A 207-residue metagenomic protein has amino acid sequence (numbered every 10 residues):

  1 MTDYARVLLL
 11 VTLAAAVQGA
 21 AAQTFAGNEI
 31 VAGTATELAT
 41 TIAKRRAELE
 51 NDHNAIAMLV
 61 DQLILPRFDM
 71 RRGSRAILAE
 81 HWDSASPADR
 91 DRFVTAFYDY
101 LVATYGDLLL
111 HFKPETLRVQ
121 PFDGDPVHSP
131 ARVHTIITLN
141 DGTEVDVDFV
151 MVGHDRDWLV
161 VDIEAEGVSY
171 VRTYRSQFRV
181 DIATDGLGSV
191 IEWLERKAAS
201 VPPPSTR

Functional and structural regions predicted by a protein language model:
M1-R6: Positively charged n-region of N-terminal signal peptides that target proteins for export
V7-A16: Bacterial N-terminal signal peptides
V17-A21: N-terminal signal peptide c-region/cleavage motif recognized by signal peptidases
T24-Y105: Early exported N-terminus immediately downstream of N-terminal targeting peptides
F25, K44-A55, S84-A88, P114 (+6 more regions): Surface-exposed, polar/charged faces of alpha-helical domains in mature secreted/periplasmic/lumenal proteins
V102-V145, K197-R207: Surface-exposed, charged secondary-structure patches
E144-R172: Short beta-strand edge/turn micro-motifs at domain boundaries
D162-R207: Low-complexity, intrinsically disordered terminal/linker segments enriched in charged and Gly/Pro repeats
